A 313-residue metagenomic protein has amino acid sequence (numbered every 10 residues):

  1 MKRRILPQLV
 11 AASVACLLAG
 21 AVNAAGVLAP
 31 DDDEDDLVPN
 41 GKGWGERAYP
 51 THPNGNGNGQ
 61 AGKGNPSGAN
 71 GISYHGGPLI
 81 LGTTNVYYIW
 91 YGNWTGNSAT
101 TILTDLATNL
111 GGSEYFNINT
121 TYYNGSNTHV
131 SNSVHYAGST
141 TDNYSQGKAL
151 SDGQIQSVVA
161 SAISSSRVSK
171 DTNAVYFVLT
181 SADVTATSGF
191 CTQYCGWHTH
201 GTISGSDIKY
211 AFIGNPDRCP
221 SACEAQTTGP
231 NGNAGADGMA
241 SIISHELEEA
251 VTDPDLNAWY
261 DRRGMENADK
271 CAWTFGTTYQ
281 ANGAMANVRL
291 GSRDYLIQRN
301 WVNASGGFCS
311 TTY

Functional and structural regions predicted by a protein language model:
K2-V10: Bacterial N-terminal signal peptides that target proteins for export
A19-A21: N-terminal signal peptide c-region/cleavage motif recognized by signal peptidases
G26-A162: N-terminal carbohydrate-binding/catalytic regions of secreted carbohydrate-active enzymes
T83-V86, D171-Y176, S206-K209, A236: Loop/turn elements at helix/coil->beta-strand transitions in domains of secreted/extracellular proteins
Y88, S241-D253: Active-site recognition of the HExxH zinc-binding catalytic motif
G92-G96, N124-T128, S181-T187, P216-P220 (+2 more regions): Solvent-exposed loop/turn segments at secondary-structure junctions within structured extracellular/periplasmic domains
V130-G201: Active-site-proximal segments of metallohydrolase catalytic domains
Q193-D237, D253-Y313: Metalloprotease/metallohydrolase-associated module, dominated by Zn2+-dependent proteases
